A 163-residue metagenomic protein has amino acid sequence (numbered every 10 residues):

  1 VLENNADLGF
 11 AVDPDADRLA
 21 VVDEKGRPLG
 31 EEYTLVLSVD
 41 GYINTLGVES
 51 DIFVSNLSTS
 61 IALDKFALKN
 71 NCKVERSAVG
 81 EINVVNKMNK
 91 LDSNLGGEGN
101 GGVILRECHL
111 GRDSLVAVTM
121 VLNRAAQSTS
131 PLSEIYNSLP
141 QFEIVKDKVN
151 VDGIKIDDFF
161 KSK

Functional and structural regions predicted by a protein language model:
V1-V22: N-terminal small/polar loop signature for handling phosphorylated ligands or for N-terminal nucleophile
L8-G9, D40, V85: A generic local secondary-structure boundary/capping motif
V12-P14, P28-Y33, H109-R112: Short glycine/threonine-rich catalytic loop with a Thr-x-Gly-x-Asp
D13-D15, K25, S58, N100: Anionic group-transfer/hydrolysis microenvironments
D17-V36, L63-D64: Short Gly/Thr/Asp-enriched flexible loops that form oxyanion-binding sites at enzyme active sites
P28-E49, A78-G80: Short, acidic/small-residue loops that bind anionic groups at enzyme active sites
T45-K163: Phosphate-binding and adjacent anionic-ligand microenvironments
